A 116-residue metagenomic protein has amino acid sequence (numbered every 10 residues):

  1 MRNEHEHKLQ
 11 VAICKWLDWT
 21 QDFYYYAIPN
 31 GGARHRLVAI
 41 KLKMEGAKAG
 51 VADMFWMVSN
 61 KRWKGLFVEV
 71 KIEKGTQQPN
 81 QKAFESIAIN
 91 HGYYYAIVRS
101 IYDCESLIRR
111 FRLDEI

Functional and structural regions predicted by a protein language model:
M1-I116: Catalytic phosphate/metal-binding cores of nucleic-acid and nucleotide-processing enzymes, i.e., regions that mediate
